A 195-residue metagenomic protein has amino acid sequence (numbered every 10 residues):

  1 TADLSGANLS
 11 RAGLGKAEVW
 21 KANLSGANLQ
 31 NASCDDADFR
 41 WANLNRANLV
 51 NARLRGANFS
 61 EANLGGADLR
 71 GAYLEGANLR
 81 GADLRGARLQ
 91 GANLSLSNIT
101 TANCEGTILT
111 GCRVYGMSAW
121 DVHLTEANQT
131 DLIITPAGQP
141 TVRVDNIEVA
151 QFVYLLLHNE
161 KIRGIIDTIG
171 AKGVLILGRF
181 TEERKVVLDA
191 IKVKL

Functional and structural regions predicted by a protein language model:
T1-A150: Tandem repeat scaffolds
E148-L195: Conserved N-terminal substructure of TIR/SEFIR domains
